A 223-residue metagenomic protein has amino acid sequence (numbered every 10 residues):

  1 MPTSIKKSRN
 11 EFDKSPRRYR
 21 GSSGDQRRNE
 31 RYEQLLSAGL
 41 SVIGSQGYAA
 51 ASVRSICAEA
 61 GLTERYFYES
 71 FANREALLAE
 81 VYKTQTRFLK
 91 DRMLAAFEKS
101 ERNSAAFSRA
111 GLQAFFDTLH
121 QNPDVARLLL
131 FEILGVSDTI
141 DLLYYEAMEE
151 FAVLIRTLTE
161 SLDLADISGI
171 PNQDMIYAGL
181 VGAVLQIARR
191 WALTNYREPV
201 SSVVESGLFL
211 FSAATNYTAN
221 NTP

Functional and structural regions predicted by a protein language model:
M1-E30, D166, A219-P223: N-terminal intrinsically disordered/low-complexity leader segments
S22, R28-S55: Short, amphipathic alpha-helix enriched in basic
Q26-E30, F71, A76-Q85, R92 (+2 more regions): Alpha-helical DNA-contacting segments of helix-turn-helix folds
V42-A76, E80: Helix-turn-helix
E80, A95-Q121: Hydrophobic alpha-helical connector segments
R87, D91, D138-L164, D174-Q186 (+2 more regions): Amphipathic alpha-helical packing segments from all-alpha helical-bundle domains
Q121-T139, R156-T159, R189: Amphipathic alpha-helical segments used for helix-helix packing
L130, L162-L210, T218-P223: Hydrophobic/aromatic-rich alpha-helical bundle segments in the mid-to-C-terminal region
